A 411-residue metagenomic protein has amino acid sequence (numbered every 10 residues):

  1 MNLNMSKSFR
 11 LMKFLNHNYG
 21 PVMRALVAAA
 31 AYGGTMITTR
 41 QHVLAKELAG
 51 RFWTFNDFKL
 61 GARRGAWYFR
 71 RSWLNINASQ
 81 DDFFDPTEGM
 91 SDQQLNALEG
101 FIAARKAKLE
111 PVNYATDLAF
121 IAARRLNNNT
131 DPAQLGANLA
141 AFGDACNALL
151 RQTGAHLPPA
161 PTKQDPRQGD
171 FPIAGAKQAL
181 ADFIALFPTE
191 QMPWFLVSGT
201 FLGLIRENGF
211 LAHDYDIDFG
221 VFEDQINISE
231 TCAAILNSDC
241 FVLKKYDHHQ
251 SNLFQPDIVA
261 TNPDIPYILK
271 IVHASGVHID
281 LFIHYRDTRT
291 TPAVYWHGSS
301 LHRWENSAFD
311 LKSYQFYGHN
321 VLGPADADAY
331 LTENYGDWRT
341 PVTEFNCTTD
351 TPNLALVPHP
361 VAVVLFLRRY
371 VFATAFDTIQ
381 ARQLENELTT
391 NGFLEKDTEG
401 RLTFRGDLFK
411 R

Functional and structural regions predicted by a protein language model:
M1-L3: Soluble, non-transmembrane catalytic domains of enzymes that act on hydrophobic metabolites at membranes
S6-M90: Non-catalytic protein-protein interaction scaffold segments in large eukaryotic complex-forming proteins
G20-A31, D165-P188, L236-P324, A329-E333 (+3 more regions): Conserved catalytic core of two-metal-ion nucleotidyltransferases
A28, K46, L60-D82, N96 (+3 more regions): Amphipathic alpha-helical repeat scaffolds of TPR domains
G89-L196: Helical scaffold of the NTase/Pol beta-like nucleotidyltransferase catalytic core
I184-I217, D224-Q225: Active-site nucleotide-donor binding segment shared across nucleotidyl transfer reactions
I226-C232: Short, conserved charged micro-motifs
D337-T343: Cytochrome P450 catalytic domain signature, combining two hallmark sequence patches
